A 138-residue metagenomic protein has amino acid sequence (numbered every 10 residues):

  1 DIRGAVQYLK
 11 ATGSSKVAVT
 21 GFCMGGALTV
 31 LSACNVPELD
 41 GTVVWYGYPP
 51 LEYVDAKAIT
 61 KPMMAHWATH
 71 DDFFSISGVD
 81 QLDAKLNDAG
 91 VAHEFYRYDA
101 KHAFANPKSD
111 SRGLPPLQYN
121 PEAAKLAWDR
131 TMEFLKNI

Functional and structural regions predicted by a protein language model:
D1-I138: N-terminal cap/leader regions of alpha/beta-hydrolase-fold enzymes, predominantly small-molecule hydrolases
